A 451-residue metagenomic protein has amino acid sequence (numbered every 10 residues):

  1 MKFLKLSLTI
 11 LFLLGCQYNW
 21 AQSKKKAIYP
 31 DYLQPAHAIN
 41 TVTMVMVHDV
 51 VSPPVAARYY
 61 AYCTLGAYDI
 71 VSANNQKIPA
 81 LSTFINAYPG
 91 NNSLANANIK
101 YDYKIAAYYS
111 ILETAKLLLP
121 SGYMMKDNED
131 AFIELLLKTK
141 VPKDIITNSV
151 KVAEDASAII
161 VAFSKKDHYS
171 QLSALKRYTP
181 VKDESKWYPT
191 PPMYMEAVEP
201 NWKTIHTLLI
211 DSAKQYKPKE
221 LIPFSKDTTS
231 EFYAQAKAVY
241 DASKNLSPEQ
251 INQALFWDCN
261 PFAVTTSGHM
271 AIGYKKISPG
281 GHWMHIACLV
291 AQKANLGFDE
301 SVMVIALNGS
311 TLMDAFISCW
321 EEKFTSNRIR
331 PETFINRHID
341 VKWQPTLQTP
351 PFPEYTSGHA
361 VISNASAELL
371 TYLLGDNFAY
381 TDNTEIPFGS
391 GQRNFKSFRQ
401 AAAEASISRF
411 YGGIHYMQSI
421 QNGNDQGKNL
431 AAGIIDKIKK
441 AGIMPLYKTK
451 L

Functional and structural regions predicted by a protein language model:
M1-K25: Bacterial Sec-dependent N-terminal signal peptides
Q22-L451: Acidic/polar surface patches and capping/hinge elements
